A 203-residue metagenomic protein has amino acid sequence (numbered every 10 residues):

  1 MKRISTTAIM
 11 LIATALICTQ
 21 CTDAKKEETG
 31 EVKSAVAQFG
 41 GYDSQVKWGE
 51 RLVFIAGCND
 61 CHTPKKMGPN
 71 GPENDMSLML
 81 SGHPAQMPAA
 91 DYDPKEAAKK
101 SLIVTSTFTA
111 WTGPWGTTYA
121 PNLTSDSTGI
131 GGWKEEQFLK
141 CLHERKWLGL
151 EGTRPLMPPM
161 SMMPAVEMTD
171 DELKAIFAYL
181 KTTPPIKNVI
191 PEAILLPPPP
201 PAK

Functional and structural regions predicted by a protein language model:
M1-I9: Bacterial N-terminal signal peptides that target proteins for export
I17-Q20: C-terminal motif of bacterial Sec signal peptides marking the signal peptidase cleavage site
T22-A24: Bacterial signal peptide processing site
G30-F54, K66-N70, A89, S127: Electrostatic cytochrome c docking/interface patches
G49, I55-K65, I176, L180: The canonical Cys-X-X-Cys-His
C61-M67, H143, S161, K181-T182: Detector for the c-type heme attachment site
L78-L139, M162-L173: Electron-transfer interface patches adjacent to heme c in soluble/periplasmic c-type cytochromes and di-/multiheme
V189-L195: Extended, well-folded interaction surfaces typified by the phenylalanyl-tRNA synthetase beta subunit core
